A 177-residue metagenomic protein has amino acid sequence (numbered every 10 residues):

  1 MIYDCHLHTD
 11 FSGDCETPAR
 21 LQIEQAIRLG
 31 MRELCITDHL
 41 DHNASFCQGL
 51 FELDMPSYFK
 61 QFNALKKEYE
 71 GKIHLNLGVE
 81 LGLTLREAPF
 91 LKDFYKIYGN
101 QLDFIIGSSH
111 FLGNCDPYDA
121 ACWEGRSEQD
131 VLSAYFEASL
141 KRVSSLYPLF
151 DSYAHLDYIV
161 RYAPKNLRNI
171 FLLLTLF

Functional and structural regions predicted by a protein language model:
M1, I73, D103, F150-D151: A structural micro-motif
M1-L85, D93, I97, V160-F177: An N-terminally biased module of ancient metal coordination in phosphate/nucleic-acid-related enzymes
F11-G13, G99, G107-F177: Domain-core and long-helix interface of multi-subunit machines
L34-I36, I105, Y153: Hydrophobic residues within beta-strands of alpha/beta enzymes
E68-D130: Active-site gating/metal-coordination segments in enzymes
